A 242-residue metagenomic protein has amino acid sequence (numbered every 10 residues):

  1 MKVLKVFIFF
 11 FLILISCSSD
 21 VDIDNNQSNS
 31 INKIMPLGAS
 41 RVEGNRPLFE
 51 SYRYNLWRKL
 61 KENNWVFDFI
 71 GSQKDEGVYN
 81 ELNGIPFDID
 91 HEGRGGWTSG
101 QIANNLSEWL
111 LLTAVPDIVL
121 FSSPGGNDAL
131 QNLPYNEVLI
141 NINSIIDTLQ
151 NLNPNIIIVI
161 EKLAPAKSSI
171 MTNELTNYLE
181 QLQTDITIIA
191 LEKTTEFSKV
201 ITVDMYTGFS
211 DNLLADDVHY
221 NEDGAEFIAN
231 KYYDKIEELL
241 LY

Functional and structural regions predicted by a protein language model:
L4-L14: Sec-dependent N-terminal signal peptides
I13-N32, Y242: Bacterial Sec-dependent N-terminal signal peptides
S30-I34, N63-D68, A114-L120, L152-V159 (+1 more regions): Loop/turn elements at helix/coil->beta-strand transitions in domains of secreted/extracellular proteins
I34-L37, I102, D216-Y242: Histidine-centered active-site loop/cap adjacent to the catalytic His in serine esterases/O-acetyl transfer systems
L37-R41, I70-D75, F121-G126, E161-A166 (+2 more regions): Active-site-proximal beta-strand/loop segments in catalytic clefts of secreted hydrolases
R41-I140: Conserved SGNH/GDSL esterase-like catalytic core that processes O-acyl groups on lipids and polysaccharides
S122-N127, D147-Q181, D204-Y206: Active-site segments of SGNH/GDSL-like serine hydrolases that catalyze O-acetyl group transfer/hydrolysis on lipids
P165-V203, E222-E226: Substrate-gating cap/lid alpha-helix
